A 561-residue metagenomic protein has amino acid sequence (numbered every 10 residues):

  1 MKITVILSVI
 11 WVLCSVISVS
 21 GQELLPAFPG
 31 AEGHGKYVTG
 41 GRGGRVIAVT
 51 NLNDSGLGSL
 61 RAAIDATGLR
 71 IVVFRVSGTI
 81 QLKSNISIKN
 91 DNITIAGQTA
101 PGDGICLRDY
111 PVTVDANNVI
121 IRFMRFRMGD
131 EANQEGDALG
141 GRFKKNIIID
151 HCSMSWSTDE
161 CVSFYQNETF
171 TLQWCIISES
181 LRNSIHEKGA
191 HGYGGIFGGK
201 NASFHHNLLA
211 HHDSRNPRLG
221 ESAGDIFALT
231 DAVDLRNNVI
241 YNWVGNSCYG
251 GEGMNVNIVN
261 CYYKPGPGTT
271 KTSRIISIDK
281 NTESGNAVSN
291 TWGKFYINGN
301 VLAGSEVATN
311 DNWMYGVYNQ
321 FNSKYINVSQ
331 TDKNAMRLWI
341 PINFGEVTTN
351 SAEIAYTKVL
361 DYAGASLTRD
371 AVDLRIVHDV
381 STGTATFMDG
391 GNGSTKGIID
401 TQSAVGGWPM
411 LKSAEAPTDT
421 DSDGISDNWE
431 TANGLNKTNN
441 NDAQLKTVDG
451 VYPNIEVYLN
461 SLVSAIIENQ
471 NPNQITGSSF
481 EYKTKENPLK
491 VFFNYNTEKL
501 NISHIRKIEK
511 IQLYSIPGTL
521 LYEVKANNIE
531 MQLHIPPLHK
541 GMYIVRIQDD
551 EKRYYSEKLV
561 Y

Functional and structural regions predicted by a protein language model:
M1-Q22: Bacterial Sec-dependent N-terminal signal peptides
P26-V72: Acidic Gly/Asp/Thr-rich repetitive segments characteristic of extracellular carbohydrate-active and adhesion proteins
V38-T39, G58-D65, Q81-N90, R108-T113 (+1 more regions): Short, T/G/N/S-enriched strand-turn elements that build extracellular solenoid repeat scaffolds
I80-S203: Right-handed parallel beta-helix
R218, A223, A232-Q402: Extracellular beta-rich repeat passengers
Q402-T476: Extracellular calcium-associated, cysteine-rich motifs in secreted modular proteins
S479-Y561: C-terminal outer-membrane/trafficking sorting elements
